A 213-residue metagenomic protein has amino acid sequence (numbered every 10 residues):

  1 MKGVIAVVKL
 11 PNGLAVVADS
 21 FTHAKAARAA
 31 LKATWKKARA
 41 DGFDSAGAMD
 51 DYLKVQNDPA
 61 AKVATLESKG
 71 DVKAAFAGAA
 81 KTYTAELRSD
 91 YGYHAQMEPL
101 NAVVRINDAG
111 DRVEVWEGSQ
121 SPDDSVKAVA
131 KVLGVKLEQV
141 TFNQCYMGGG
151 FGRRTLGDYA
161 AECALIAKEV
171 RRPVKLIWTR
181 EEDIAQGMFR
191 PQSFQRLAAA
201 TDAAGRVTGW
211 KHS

Functional and structural regions predicted by a protein language model:
M1-S213: Structural alpha/beta core scaffold segments of enzyme domains
